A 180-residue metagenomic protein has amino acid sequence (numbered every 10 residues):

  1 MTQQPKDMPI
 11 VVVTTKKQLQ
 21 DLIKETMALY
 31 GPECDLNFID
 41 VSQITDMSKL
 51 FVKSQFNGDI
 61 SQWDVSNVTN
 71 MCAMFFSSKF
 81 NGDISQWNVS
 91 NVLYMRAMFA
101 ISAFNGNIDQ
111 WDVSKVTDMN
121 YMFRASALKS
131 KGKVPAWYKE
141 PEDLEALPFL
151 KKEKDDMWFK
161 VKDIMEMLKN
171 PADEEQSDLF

Functional and structural regions predicted by a protein language model:
M1-F180: Negatively charged
